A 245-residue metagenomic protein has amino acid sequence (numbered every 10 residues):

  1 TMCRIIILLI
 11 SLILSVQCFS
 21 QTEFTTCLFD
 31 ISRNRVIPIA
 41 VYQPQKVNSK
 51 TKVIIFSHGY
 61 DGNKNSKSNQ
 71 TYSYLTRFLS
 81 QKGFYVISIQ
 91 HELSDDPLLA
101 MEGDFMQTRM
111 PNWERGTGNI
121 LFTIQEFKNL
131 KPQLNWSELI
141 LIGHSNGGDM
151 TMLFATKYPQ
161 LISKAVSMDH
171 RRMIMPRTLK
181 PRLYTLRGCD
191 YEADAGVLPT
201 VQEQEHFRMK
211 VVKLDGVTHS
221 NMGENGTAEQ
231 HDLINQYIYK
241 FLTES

Functional and structural regions predicted by a protein language model:
I5-L14: Sec-dependent N-terminal signal peptides
C18-S20: Boundary at the C-terminal end of the N-terminal hydrophobic targeting segment
R35-L130: Serine-hydrolase catalytic machinery in alpha/beta-hydrolase-like enzymes
F122-L179: Primarily recognizes the serine-hydrolase "nucleophile elbow" in alpha/beta-hydrolase and SGNH/GDSL folds
Y184-R187: Short beta-strand/loop motif that positions the catalytic acidic residue of the alpha/beta-hydrolase fold
E192-L198: Conserved alpha/beta-hydrolase "acid-adjacent" motif
R208-S245: C-terminal catalytic histidine-bearing segment of alpha/beta-hydrolase fold enzymes
